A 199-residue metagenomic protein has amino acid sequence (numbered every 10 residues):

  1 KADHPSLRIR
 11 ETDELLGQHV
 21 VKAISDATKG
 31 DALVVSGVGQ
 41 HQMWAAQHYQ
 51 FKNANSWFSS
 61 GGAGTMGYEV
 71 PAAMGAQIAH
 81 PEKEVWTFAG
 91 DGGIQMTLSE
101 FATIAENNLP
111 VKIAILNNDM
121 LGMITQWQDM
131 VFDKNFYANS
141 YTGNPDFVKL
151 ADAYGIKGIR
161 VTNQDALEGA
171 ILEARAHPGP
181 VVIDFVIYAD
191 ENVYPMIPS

Functional and structural regions predicted by a protein language model:
K1-A76: Active-site diphosphate/adenylate-binding microenvironment
W44-S199: Thiamine diphosphate
